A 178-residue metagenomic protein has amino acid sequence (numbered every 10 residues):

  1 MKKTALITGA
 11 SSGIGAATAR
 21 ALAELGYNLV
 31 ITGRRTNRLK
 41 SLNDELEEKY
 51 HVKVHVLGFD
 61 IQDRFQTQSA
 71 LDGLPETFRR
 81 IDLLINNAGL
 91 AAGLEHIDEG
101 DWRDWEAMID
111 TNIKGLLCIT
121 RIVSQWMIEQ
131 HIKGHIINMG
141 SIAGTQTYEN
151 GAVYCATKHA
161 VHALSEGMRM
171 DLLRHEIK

Functional and structural regions predicted by a protein language model:
S11-G13: Conserved glycine-rich cofactor-binding loop
L25-S41: Conserved glycine-rich Rossmann-like NAD(P)H-binding loop of the short-chain dehydrogenase/reductase
T36-N37, G58-S69, W102: The beta1-alpha1 cofactor-binding region of Rossmann-like NAD(H)/NADP(H)-dependent oxidoreductases
E95-I97, D101-I109: Substrate-binding pocket helix/loop in short-chain dehydrogenase/reductase
T120, T157: Active-site helix of classical SDR
S141: Residue(s) in the substrate-gating loop at a strand-loop-helix junction that position the organic substrate next
Q146-A152: Active-site loop immediately N-terminal to the catalytic Tyr-X3-Lys motif of short-chain dehydrogenase/reductase
